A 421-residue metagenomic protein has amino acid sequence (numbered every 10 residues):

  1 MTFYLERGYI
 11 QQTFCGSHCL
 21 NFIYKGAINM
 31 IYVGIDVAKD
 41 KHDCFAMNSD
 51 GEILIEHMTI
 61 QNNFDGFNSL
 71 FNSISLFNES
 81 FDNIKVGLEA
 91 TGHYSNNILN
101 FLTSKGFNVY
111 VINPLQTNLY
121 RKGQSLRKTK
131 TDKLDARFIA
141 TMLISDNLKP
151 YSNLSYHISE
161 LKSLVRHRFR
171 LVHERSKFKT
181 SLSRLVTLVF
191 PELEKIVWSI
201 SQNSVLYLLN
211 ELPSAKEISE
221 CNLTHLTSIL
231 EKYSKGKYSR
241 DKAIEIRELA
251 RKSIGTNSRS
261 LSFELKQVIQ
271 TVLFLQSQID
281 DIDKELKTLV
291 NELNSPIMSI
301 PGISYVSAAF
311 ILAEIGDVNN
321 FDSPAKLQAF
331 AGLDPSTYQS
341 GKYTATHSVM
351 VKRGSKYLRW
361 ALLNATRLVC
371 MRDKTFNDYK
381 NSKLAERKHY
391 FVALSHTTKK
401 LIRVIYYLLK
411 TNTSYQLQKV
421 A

Functional and structural regions predicted by a protein language model:
M1-A421: A detector of single, family-specific signature residues that are central to catalytic or substrate-handling motifs
